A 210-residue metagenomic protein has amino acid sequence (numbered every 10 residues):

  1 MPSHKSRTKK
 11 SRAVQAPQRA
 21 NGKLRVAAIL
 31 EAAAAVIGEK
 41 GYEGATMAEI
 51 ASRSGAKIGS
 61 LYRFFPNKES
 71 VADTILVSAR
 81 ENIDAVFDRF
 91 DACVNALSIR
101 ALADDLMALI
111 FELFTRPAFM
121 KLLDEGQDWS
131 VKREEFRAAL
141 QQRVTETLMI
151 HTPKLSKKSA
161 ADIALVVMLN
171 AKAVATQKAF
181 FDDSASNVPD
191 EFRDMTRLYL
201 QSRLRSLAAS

Functional and structural regions predicted by a protein language model:
M1-L24, L155, L204-S210: N-terminal intrinsically disordered/low-complexity leader segments
R25-A33, I50, V71, I75-V86: Generic hydrophobic, amphipathic alpha-helix propensity
A28, V36-S70: Helix-turn-helix
I29-I37, A79, I83, I110 (+3 more regions): Short hydrophobic clusters on alpha-helical segments that form packing/core surfaces in small helical domains
T74, F87-T115: Hydrophobic alpha-helical connector segments
R100, D104-F111, Q141-M149, A164 (+5 more regions): An amphipathic alpha-helix signature
K121-G126, S130, E134, H151-T196 (+1 more regions): Hydrophobic/aromatic-rich alpha-helical bundle segments in the mid-to-C-terminal region
